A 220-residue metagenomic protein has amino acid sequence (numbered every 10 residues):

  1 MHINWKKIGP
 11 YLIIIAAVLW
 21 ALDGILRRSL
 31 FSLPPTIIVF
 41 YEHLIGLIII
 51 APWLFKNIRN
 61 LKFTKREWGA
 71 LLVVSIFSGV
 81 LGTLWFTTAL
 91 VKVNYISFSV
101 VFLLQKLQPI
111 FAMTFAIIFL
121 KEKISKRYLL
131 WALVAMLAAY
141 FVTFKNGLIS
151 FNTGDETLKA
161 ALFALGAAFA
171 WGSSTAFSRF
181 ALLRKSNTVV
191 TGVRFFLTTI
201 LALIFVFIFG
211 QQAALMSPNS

Functional and structural regions predicted by a protein language model:
M1-I14, P109-F169: Juxtamembrane helix-loop boundary signature in multi-pass membrane transporters
K7-I15, I37-P52, G69, V73 (+3 more regions): Hydrophobic alpha-helical transmembrane segments of multi-pass integral membrane proteins, especially transporters
A21, I25, S75-V80, L84 (+5 more regions): Hydrophobic/small/kink-forming positions within alpha-helical transmembrane segments of polytopic membrane proteins
L22-G24, N57-S99, Q105, F141 (+2 more regions): Specific transmembrane alpha-helical segments of multi-pass solute transporters/efflux pumps, especially DMT/EamA
L22-L33, I38, L84-I96, L104 (+1 more regions): Juxtamembrane C-cap of transmembrane helices in multi-pass membrane transport proteins
I25-L33, L90-S97, T143-T157, V206-S220: Membrane-interface helix termini and inter-helical loops of multi-pass transporters
I37-I48, T87-K121: Specific alpha-helical transmembrane segments that line the substrate/conduction pathway and gating interfaces
I50-K62, I110-K126, S173-K185: C-terminal ends of transmembrane helices
